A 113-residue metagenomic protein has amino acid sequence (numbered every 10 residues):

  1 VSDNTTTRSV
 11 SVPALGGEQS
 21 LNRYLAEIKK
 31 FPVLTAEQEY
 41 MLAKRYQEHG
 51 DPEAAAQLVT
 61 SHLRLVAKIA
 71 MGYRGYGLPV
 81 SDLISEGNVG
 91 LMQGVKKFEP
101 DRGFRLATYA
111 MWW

Functional and structural regions predicted by a protein language model:
V1-T7: N-terminal acidic, proline/glycine-rich, low-complexity intrinsically disordered segments
R8-W113: Alpha-helical promoter-recognition and RNA polymerase-docking modules of transcription initiation factors, dominated by
